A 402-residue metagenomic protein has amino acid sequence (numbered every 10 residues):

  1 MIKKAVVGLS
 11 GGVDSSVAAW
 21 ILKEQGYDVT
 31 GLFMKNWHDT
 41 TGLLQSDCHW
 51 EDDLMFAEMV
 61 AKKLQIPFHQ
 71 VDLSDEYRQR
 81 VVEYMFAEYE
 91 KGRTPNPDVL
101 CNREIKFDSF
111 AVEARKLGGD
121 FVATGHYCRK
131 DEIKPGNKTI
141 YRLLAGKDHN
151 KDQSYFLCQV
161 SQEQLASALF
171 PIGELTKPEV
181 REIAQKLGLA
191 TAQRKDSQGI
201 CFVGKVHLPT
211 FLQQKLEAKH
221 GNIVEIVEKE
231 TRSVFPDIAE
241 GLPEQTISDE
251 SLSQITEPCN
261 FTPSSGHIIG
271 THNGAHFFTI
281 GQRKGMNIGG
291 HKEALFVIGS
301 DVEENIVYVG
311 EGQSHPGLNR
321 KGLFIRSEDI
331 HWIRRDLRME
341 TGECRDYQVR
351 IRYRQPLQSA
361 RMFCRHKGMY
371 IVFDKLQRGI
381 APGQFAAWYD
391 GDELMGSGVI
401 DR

Functional and structural regions predicted by a protein language model:
M1-Q159, L169, K177-V180, Q185-K186 (+2 more regions): ATP-dependent adenylation/nucleotidyltransferase module used to activate substrates
A123-C128, K134-R402: AMP-forming adenylation/ATP pyrophosphatase catalytic core
